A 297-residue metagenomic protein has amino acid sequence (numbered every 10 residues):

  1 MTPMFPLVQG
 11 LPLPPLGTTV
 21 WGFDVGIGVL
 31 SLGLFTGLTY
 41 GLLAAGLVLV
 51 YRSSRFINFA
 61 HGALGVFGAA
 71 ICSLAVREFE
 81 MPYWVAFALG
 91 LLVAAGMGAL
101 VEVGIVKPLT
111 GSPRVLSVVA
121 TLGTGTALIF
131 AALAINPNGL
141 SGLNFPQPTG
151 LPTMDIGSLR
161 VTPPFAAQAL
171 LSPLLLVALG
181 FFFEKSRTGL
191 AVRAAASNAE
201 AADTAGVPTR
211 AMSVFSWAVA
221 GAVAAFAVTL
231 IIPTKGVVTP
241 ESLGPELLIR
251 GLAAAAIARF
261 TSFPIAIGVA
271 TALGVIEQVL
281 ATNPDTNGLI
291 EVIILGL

Functional and structural regions predicted by a protein language model:
M1-L43, I71, F79, Y83-A86 (+4 more regions): Membrane-interfacial amphipathic/re-entrant helices at transmembrane-helix boundaries
Q9-T19, L109, R114-K185, M212-F215 (+2 more regions): Transmembrane helix-bundle core of multi-pass membrane transporters and related energy-transducing complexes
V20-T39, P137, F182-R187, V214-A258 (+1 more regions): Inter-helical junctions in multi-pass inner-membrane proteins, predominant in energy-converting antiporter-like
S31, S53-L100, G104: Membrane-embedded helix boundary and interhelical linker motif in transport proteins
L32, T36-G37, S158-T239, F263-G268: Helix-loop-helix "hairpin" substructures at the membrane interface of multi-pass membrane proteins
L38, L49-G68, G111-S117, T188-A191 (+4 more regions): Short, non-helical or kinked segments that cap or interrupt transmembrane helices
L42, A94-G96, I249-Q278, G296-L297: Hydrophobic alpha-helical transmembrane segments of polytopic membrane proteins
L47, E80-G125, A131, V269-L273: Alpha-helical transmembrane segments within multi-pass membrane transporters and channels
